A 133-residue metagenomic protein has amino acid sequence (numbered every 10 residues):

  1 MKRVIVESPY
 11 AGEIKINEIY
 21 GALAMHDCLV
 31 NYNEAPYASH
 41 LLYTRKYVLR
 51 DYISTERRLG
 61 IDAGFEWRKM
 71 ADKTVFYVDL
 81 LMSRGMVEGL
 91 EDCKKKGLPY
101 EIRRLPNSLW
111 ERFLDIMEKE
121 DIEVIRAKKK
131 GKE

Functional and structural regions predicted by a protein language model:
M1-E133: Conserved catalytic or regulatory cores that recognize and/or transform ribose-phosphate-containing ligands
